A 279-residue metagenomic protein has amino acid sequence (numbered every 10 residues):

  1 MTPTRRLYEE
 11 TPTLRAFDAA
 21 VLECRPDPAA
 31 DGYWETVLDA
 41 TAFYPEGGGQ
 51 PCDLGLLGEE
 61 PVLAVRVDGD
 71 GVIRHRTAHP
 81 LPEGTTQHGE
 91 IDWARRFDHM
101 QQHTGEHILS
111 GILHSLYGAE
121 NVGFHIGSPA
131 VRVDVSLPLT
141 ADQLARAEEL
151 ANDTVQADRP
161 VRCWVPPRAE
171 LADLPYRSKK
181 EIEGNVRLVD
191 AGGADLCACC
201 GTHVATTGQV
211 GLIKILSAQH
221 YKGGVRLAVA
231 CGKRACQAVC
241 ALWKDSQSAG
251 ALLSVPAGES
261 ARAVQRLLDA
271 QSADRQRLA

Functional and structural regions predicted by a protein language model:
M1-A279: A glycine- and charged-residue-rich anion-binding loop/surface
